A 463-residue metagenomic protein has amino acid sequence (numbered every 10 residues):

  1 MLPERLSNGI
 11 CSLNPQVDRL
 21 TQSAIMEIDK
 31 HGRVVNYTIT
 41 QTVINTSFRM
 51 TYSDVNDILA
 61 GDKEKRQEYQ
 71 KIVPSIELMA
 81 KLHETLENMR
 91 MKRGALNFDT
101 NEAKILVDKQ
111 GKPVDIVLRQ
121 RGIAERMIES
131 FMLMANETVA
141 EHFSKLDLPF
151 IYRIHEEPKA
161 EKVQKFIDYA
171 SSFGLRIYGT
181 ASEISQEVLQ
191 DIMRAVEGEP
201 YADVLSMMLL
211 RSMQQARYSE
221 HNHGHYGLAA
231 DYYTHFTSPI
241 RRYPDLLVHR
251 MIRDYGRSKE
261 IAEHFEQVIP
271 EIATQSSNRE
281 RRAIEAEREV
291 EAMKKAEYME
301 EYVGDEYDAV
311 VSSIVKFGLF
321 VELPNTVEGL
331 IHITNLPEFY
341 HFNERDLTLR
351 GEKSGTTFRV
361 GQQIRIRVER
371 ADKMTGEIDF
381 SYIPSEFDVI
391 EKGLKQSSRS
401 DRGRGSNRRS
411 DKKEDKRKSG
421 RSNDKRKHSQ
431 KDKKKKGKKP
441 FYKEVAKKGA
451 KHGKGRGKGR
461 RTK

Functional and structural regions predicted by a protein language model:
M1-L323, L330-P337, R409-K413, K418-P440 (+1 more regions): Electropositive polyanion-binding surfaces
L6-N8, H332-I378, P384, D388-G405: Intrinsically disordered, low-complexity linker and terminal regions at domain boundaries
V315-F317, V327, I364, M374: A generic "binding-loop/recognition-motif" signal
L323-T326, P384: Short acidic, flexible loop segments centered on an aromatic residue
